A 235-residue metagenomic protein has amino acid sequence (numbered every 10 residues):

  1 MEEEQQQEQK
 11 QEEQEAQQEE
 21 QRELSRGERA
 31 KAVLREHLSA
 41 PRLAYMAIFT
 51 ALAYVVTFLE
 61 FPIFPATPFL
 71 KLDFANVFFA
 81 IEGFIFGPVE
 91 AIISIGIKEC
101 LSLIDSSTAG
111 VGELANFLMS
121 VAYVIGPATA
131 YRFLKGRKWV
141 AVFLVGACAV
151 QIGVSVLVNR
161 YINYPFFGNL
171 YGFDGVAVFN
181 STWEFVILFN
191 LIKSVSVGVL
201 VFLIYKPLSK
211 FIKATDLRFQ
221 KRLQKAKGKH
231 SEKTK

Functional and structural regions predicted by a protein language model:
M1-K235: Loop-helix junctions at membrane interfaces
